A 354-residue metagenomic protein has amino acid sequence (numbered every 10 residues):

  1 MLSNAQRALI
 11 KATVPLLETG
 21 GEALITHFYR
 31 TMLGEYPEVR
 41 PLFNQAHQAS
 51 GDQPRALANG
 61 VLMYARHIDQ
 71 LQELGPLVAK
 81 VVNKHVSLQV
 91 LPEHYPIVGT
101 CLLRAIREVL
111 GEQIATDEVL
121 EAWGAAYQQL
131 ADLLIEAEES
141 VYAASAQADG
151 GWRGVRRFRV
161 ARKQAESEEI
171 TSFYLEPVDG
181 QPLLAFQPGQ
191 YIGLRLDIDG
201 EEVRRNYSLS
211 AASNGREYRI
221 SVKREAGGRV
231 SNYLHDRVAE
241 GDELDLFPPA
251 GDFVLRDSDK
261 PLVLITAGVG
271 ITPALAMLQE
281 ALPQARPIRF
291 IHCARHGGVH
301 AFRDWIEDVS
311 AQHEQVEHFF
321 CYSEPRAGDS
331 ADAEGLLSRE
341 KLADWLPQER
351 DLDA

Functional and structural regions predicted by a protein language model:
M1-G154: Globin-like tetrapyrrole-binding proteins
T13, E35-V39, K84-V86, P182 (+7 more regions): Glycine-rich, flexible loop/turn motifs
R30, T100, Q187, T272-L275: Short alpha-helical basic/polar micro-motif
P37, L196, A267: Glycine-rich His-Gly loop
V98, N232-A354: FNR/FR-type flavoprotein reductase catalytic core
A148-E243, A294-H296, E307, C321-P325: Ferredoxin-reductase
